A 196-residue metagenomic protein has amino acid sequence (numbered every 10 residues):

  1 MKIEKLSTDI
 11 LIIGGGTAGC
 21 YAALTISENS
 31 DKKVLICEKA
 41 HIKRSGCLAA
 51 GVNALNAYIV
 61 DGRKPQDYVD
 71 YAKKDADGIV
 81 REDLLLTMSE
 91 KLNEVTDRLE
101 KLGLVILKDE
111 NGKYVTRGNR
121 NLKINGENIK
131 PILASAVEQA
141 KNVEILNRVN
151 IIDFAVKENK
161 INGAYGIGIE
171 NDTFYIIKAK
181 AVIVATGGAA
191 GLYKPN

Functional and structural regions predicted by a protein language model:
K2, K32-K33, K39-G168, T173 (+2 more regions): Conserved N-terminal/central alpha/beta ligand/cofactor-binding core
K5-T8, N171-A181: Core beta-strand elements of the Rossmann-like FAD/NAD(P) dinucleotide-binding domain in flavoenzyme oxidoreductases
D9-I36: N-terminal Rossmann-like FAD-binding beta1-loop-alpha1 element of flavoenzymes
G14, A179, A185-T186: Short, well-ordered coil/turn residues at beta-beta hairpins and beta-strand->alpha-helix junctions within
C20, E127, I176-I177: Conserved structured core elements
Y21, T25-I26, G46-C47, V182: Hydrophobic/aromatic ligand-binding patch that stacks against planar heteroaromatic rings of cofactors or nucleotides
K194-N196: Short, solvent-exposed loop/turn segments at secondary-structure boundaries
